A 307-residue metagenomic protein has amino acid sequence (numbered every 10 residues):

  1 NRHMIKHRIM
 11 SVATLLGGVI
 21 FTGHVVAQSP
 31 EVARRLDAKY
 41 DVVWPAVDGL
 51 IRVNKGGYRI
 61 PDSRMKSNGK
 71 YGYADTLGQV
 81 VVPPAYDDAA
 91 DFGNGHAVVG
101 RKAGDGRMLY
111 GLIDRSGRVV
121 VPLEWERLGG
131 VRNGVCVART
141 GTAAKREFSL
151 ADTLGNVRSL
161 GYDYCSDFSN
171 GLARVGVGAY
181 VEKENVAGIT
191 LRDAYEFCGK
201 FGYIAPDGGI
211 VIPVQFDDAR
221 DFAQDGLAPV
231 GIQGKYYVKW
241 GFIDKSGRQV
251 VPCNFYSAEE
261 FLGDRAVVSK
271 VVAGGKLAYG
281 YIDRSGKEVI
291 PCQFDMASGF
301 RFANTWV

Functional and structural regions predicted by a protein language model:
N1-H3: Short, Lys/Arg-enriched N-terminal segments with co-localized hydrophobic residues within the first ~10-30 amino acids
I5-H7: Bacterial Sec-dependent N-terminal signal peptides
S11-I20: Bacterial N-terminal signal peptides
H24-V26: Sec/Tat signal peptide C-region and signal peptidase I cleavage site
Q28-V307: Residue-level detector of conserved, function-critical positions
